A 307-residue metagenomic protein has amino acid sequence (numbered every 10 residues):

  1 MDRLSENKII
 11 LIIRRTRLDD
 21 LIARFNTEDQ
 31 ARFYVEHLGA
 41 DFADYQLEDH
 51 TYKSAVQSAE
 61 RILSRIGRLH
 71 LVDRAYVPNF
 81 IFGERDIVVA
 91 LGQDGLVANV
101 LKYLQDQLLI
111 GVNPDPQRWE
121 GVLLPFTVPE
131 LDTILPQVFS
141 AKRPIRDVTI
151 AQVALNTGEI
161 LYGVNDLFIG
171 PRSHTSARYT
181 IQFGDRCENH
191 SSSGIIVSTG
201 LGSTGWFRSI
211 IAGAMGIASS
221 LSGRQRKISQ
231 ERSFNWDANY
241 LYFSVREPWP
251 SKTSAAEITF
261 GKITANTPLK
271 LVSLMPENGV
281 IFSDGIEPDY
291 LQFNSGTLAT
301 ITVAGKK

Functional and structural regions predicted by a protein language model:
D2-N7, I13-R15, D20, R32-Y34 (+4 more regions): Catalytic phosphate-donor-binding core of small-molecule kinases
L11-I12, F25-R32, K102: Histidine-anchored nucleotide/phosphate-binding helix
A75-G83: Short, well-structured alpha-helical segments in soluble
F82, L96-Q105, F207-I211: Short Gly/Thr/Asp-enriched flexible loops that form oxyanion-binding sites at enzyme active sites
D86-I87: Structural motif
A90-D94: N-terminal glycine-rich "phosphate-gripper" loop used for MgATP/nucleotide binding and carboxylate activation
Y103-L123: Short, acidic/small-residue loops that bind anionic groups at enzyme active sites
G200-L201: Glycine-/small-residue-rich beta->alpha transition segments that form the dinucleotide
